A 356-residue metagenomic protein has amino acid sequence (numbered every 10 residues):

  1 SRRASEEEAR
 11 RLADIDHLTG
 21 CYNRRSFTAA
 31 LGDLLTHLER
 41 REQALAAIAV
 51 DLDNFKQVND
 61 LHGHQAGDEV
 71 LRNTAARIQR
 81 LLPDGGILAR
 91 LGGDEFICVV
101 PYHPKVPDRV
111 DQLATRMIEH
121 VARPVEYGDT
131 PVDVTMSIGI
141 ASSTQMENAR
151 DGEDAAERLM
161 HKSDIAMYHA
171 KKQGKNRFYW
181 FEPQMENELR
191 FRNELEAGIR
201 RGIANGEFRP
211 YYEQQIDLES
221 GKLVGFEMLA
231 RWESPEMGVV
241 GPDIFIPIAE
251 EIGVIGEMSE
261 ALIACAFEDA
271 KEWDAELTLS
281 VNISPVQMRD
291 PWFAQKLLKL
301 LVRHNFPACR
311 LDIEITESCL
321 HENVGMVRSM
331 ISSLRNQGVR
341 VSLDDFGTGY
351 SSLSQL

Functional and structural regions predicted by a protein language model:
R10-D14, G20-A46, D53-P83, A89-G93 (+8 more regions): Conserved long alpha-helical elements within nucleotide-processing catalytic cores of c-di-GMP signaling and class III
H37, R80-G85, V106, M117-P131 (+2 more regions): Short catalytic/binding micro-motifs of nucleotide second-messenger systems
V70, I97-E119, I140, E147-G152 (+1 more regions): Short helix/loop segment flanking the catalytic signature motif in cyclic-nucleotide metabolism enzymes
L88, R116, E126, T130 (+9 more regions): Cyclic nucleotide signaling catalytic output domains
A89-L91, V106-D108, V121-S137, G152 (+4 more regions): Catalytic core regions of nucleotide second-messenger enzymes
Q184-N187, E194-F306, T316-C319, M326 (+3 more regions): Bacterial c-di-GMP phosphodiesterase EAL domain
